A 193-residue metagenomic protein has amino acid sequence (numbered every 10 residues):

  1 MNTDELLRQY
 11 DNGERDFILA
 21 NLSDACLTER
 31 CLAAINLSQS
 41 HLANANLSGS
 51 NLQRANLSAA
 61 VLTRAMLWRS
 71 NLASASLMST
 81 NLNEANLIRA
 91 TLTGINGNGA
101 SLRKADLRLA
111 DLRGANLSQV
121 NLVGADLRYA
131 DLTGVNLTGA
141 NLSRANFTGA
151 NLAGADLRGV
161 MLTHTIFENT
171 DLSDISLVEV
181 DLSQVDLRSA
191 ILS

Functional and structural regions predicted by a protein language model:
N2-S193: Tandem repeat scaffolds
